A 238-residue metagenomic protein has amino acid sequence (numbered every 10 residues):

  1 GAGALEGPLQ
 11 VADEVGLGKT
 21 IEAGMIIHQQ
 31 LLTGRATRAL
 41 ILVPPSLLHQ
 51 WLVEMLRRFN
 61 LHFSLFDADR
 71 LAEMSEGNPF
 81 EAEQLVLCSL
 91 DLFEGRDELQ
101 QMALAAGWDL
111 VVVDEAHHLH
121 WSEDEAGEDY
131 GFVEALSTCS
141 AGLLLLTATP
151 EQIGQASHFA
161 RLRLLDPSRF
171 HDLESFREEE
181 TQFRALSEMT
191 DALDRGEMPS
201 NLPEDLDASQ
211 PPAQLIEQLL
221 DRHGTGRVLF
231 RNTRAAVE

Functional and structural regions predicted by a protein language model:
L5-V11, T37-A39, Q84, A141-G142: Pre-Walker A (Motif I) flank of P-loop NTPase domains
E6-I26: Walker A/P-loop
E14, D114-E115: Walker B catalytic acidic pair
T20-R35, L136: Walker A/P-loop NTP-binding motif
E22, R35-F59, Q152-S157: Conserved Walker A/P-loop ATP-binding site and its immediately adjacent core in helicase/helicase-like ATPase domains
L47-L71, L165-R169: Conserved helix-turn-beta segment of the N-terminal RecA-like "Helicase ATP-binding" lobe in SF1/SF2 helicases
L61-E94: Inter-Walker segment of RecA-like/P-loop motor cores
A82, V86-W108, E123-A141, L146-A148 (+1 more regions): Inter-lobe coupling linker of SF2 helicases/translocases
